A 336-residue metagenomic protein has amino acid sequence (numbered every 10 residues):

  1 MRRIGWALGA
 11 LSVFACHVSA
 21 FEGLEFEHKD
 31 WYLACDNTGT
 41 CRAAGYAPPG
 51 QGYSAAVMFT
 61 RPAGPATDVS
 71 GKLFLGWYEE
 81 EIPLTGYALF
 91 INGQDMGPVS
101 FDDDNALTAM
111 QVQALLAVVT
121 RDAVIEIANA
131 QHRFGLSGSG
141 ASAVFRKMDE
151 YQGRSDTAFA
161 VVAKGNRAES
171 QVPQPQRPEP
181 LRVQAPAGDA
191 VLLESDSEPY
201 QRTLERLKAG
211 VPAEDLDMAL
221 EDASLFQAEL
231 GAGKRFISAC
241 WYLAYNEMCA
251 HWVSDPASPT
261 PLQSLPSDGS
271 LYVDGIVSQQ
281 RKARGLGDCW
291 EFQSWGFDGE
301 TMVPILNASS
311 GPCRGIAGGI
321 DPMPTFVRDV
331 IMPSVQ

Functional and structural regions predicted by a protein language model:
R2-G9: Sec-dependent signal peptide recognition, specifically the positively charged N-region followed immediately by
A15-H17: N-terminal signal peptide c-region/cleavage motif recognized by signal peptidases
A20-L216, E247, P304: A generic "folded-domain core" signal
R206-E214, A250-Q263, G296-V303: Surface-exposed loop/turn elements that mediate protein-protein interactions on large endomembrane-trafficking
D222-E229: Beta-propeller blade termini
L230-C240, D274-R281: Acidic/hydrophobic-patterned starts of short beta strands in beta-sheet-rich repeat architectures
Y245-W252, G287-Q293: Structural motif
L262-Q336: Short aromatic loop motif centered on NTY/YTY
